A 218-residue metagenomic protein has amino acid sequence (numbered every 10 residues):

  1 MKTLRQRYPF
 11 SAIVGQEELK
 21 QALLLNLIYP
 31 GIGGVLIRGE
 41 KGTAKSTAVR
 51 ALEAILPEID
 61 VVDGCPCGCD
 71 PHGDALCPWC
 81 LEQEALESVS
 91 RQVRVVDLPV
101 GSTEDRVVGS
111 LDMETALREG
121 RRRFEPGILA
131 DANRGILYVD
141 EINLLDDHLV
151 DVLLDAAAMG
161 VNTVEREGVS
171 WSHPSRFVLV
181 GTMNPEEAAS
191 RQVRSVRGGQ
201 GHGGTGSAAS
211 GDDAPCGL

Functional and structural regions predicted by a protein language model:
M1-A209, C216: Conserved ASCE/P-loop NTPase catalytic core
